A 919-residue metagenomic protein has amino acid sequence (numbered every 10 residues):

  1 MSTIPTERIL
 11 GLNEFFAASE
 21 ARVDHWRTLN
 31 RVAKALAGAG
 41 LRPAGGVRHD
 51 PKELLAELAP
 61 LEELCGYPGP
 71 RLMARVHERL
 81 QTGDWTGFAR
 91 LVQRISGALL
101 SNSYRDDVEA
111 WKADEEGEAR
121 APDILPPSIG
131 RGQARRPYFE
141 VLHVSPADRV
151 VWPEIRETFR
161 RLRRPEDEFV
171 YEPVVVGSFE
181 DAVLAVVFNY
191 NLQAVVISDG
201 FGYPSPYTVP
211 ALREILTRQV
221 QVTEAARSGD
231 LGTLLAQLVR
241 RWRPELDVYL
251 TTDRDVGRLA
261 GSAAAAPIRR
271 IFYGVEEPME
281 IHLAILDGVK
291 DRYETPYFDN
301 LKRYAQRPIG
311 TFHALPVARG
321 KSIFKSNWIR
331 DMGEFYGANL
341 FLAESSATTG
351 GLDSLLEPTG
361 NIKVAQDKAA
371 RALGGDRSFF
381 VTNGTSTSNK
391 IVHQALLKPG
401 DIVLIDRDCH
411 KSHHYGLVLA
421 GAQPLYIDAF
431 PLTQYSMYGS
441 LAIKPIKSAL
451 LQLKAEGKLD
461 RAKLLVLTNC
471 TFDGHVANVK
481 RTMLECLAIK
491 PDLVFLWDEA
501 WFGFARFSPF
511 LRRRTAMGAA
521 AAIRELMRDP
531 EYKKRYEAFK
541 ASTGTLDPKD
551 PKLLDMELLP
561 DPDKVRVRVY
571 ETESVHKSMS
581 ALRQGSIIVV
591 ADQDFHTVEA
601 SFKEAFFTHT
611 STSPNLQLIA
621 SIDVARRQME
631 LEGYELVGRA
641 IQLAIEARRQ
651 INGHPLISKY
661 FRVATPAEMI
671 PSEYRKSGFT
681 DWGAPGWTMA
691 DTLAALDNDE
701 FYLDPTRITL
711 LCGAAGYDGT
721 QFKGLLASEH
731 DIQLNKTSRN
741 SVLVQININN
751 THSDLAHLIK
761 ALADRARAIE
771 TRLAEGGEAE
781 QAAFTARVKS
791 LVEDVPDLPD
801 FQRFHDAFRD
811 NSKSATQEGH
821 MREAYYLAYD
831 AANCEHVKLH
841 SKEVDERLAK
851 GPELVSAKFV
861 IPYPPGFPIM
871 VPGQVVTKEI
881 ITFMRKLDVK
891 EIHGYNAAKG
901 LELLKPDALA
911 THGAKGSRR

Functional and structural regions predicted by a protein language model:
S2-S354, K363, R371, R512 (+3 more regions): Non-catalytic terminal extensions of PLP-dependent enzymes
Y207-V209, I391-Q394, Y415-L419, S436-G439 (+4 more regions): Short acidic, glycine/serine/threonine-rich loops at helix termini
P244, D401, I489-V494, R583: A short helix->loop->beta-strand "cap" motif at the edges of active sites that frequently abuts
R377-V403, K411-G416: Conserved beta-loop-alpha segment that forms the PLP phosphate-binding cup at the N-terminus of a helix
I405-P424, F430: Substrate-binding/gating loop at the entrance of the active-site cleft, primarily in PLP-dependent aminotransferase-like
P431-T433, K603-H609, E632: Short beta-alpha connecting loops at secondary-structure transitions that line or flank enzyme active sites
Y435-A505, F510-L554: Active-site phosphate-binding strand-loop segment of PLP-dependent enzymes
A516-K603, T610-S621: Active-site PLP attachment segment
